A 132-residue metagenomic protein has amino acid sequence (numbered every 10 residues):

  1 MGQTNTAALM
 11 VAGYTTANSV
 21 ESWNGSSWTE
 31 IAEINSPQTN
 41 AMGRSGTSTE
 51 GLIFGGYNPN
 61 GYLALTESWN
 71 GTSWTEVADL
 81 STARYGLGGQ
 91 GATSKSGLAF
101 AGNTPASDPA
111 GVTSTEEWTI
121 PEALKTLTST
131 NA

Functional and structural regions predicted by a protein language model:
M1-A132: Polar, enzyme-active/binding microenvironments
